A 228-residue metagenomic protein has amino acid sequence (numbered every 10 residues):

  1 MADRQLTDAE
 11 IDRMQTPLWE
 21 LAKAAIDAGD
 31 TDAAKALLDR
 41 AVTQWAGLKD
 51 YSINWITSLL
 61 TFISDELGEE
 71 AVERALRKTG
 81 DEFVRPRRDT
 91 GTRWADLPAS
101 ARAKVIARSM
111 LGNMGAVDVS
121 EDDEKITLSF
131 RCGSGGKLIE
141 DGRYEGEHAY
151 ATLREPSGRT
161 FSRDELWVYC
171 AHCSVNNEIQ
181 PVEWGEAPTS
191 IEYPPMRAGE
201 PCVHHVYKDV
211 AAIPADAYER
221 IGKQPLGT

Functional and structural regions predicted by a protein language model:
M1-P201, K208-T228: N-terminal accessory segment detector
